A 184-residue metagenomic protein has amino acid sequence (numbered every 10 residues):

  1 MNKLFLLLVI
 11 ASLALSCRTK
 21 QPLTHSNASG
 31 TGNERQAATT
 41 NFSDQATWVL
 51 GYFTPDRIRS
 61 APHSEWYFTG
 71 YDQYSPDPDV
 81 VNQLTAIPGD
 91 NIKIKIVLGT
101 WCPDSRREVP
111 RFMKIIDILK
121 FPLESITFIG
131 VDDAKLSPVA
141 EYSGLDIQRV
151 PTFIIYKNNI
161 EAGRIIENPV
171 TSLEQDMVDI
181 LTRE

Functional and structural regions predicted by a protein language model:
M1-L4: Positively charged n-region of N-terminal signal peptides that target proteins for export
L15-S16: C-terminal motif of bacterial Sec signal peptides marking the signal peptidase cleavage site
P22-G89: N-terminal leader/targeting and pre-domain segments
T85-K93, R111-I129: Conserved helix-turn-beta segment immediately C-terminal to the redox Cys motif in thioredoxin-like folds
K95-T100, L123-P138: Thiol-based oxidoreductase modules, predominantly thioredoxin-like and allied folds used for disulfide exchange
T100-E108: Conserved redox-active cysteine motifs that mediate thiol-disulfide chemistry, especially di-cysteine Cys-X(1-2)-Cys
R149, I155-E184: Non-catalytic, surface beta->alpha helical segment in thiol-disulfide oxidoreductase systems
